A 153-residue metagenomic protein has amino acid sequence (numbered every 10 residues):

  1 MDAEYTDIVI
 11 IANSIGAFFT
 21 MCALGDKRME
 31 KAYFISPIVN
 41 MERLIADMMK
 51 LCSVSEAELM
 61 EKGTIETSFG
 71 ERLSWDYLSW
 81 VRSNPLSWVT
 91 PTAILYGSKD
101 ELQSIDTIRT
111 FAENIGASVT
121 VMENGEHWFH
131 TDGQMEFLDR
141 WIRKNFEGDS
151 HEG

Functional and structural regions predicted by a protein language model:
M1-D7: Conserved acidic catalytic loop of the alpha/beta-hydrolase fold
D7, R28-G153: The alpha/beta-hydrolase serine catalytic core
I11-T20: Gly/Ala-rich beta-loop-alpha elbow adjacent to hydrolase catalytic centers
A23-L24: Aromatic pocket-lining residues of Rossmann-like dinucleotide-binding sites
